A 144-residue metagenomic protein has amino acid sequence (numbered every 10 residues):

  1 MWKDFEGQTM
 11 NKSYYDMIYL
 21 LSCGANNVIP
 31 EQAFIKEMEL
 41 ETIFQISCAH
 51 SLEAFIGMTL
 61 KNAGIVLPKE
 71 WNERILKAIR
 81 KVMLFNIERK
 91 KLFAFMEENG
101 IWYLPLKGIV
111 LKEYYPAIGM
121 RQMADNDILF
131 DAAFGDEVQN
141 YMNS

Functional and structural regions predicted by a protein language model:
G7-K107: Helical scaffold of the NTase/Pol beta-like nucleotidyltransferase catalytic core
K90-N126, F130-N143: Active-site nucleotide-donor binding segment shared across nucleotidyl transfer reactions
